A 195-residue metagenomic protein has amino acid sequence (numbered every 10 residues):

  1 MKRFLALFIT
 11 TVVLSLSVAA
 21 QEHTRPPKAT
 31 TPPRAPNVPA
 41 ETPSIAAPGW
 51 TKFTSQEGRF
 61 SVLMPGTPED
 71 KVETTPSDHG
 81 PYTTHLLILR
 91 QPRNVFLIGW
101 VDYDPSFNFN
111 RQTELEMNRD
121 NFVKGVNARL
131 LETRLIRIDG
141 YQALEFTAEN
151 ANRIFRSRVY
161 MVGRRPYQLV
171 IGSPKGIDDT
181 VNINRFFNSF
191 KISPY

Functional and structural regions predicted by a protein language model:
M1-F4, Q21: Positively charged n-region of N-terminal signal peptides that target proteins for export
A6-S15: Bacterial N-terminal signal peptides
A20-G49: Compositionally biased, proline/threonine/alanine/serine-rich low-complexity intrinsically disordered stretches
P39-P81, R137-I138, F187-Y195: N-terminal "mature-domain start" segment
G58, P92, V101-Y103, A151 (+2 more regions): Solvent-exposed coil/turn segments that connect beta secondary-structure elements in extracytoplasmic/periplasmic
L63-L87, N118-G163: Signature of long, low-cysteine stretches enriched in small and polar/charged residues
P65-D70, T113-L130, R134, Y167-Y195: Surface-exposed amphipathic alpha-helical segments
L86-T113, Q168-V170: A short acidic-to-branched-hydrophobic micro-motif
